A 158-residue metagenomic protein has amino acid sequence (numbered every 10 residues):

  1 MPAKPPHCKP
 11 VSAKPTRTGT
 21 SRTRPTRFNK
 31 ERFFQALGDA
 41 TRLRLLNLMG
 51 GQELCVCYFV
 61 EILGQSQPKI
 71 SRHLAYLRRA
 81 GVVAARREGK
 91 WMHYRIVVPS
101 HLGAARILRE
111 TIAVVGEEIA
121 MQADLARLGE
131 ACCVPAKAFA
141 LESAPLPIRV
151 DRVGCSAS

Functional and structural regions predicted by a protein language model:
M1-R27, P99-S158: C-terminal regulatory/oligomerization modules of transcriptional regulators
V11, S71, L77: Alpha-helical and His/Cys-centered functional microenvironments
S21, L46-L48, H73-Y76, V82 (+1 more regions): General helical structural elements
F28-K69, A75, W91-H101: N-terminal helix-turn-helix DNA-binding core of bacterial DNA-binding proteins
R44, V56, G81, I119-Q122 (+1 more regions): Secondary-structure transition/capping residues
C55-C57, Y76, A80, C132-A138: Functionally engaged cysteine thiol sites
R79-E88, R95-V97: Beta-hairpin "wing" of winged helix-turn-helix
